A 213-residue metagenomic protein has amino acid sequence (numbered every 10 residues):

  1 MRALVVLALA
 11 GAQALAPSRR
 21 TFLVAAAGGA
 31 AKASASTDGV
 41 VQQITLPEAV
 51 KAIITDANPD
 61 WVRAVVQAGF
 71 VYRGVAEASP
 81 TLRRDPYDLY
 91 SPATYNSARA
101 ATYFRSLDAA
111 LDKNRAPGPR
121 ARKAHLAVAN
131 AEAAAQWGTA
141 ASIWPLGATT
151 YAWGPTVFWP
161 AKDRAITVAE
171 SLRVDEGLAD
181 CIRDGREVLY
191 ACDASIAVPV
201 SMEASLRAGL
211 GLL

Functional and structural regions predicted by a protein language model:
M1-A16: N-terminal chloroplast transit peptides
R2, R19-R20, L46-P47: Short amphipathic alpha-helical segments that mediate assembly, nucleic-acid/protein binding, or membrane association
A10-G11, R73-P80, A129-A131, W144-T149 (+1 more regions): Short, flexible beta-strand-to-coil junctions
L15-G28: N-terminal secretory signal peptides and thylakoid transit peptides that target proteins across membranes
S36-R120, C192-L213: ADP-ribose/NAD+-binding catalytic cleft of ART/PARP-like enzymes
D112-L172: ADP-ribosyltransferase catalytic core
P145-L213: Active-site and NAD+-binding cores of ADP-ribose-processing enzymes
